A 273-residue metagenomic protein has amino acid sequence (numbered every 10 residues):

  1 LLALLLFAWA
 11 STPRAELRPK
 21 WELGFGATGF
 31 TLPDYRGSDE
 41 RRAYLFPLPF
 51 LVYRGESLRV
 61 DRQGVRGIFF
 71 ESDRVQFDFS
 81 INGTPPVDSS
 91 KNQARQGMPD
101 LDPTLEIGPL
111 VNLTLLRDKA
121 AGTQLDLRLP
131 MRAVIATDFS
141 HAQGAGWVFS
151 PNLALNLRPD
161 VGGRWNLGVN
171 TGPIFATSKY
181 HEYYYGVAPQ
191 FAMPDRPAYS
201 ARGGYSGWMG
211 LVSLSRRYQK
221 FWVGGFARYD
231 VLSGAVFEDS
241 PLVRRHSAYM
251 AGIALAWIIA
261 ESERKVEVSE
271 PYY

Functional and structural regions predicted by a protein language model:
A15-W21, R36-G37, E56-V75, L116-L125 (+4 more regions): Short loop/turn motifs that connect adjacent beta-strands in outer-membrane beta-barrel proteins
E16-R62, R66, F79-I81, P86-S89 (+2 more regions): Outer-membrane beta-barrel initiation region
W21, R41-P47, D73, L101-I107 (+6 more regions): Residues that define the transmembrane beta-barrel architecture of outer-membrane proteins
W21-F25, P47, L58-V60, V75-F79 (+6 more regions): Transmembrane beta-strands of outer-membrane beta-barrel proteins
A27-T31, P47-Y53, G64-F69, I107-L115 (+6 more regions): Residues on the lipid-exposed face of transmembrane beta-strands in outer-membrane beta-barrel proteins
F30-R36, T84-S90, T114-D118, R132-S140 (+4 more regions): Sequence/structural signature of outer-membrane beta-barrel proteins
P33-R36, V65, A94-G97, V134-A142 (+2 more regions): Extracellular loop and loop/strand-boundary signature of outer-membrane beta-barrel proteins
H141-W222, D230-F237, L242, Y273: Outer-membrane beta-barrel transmembrane domain signature
